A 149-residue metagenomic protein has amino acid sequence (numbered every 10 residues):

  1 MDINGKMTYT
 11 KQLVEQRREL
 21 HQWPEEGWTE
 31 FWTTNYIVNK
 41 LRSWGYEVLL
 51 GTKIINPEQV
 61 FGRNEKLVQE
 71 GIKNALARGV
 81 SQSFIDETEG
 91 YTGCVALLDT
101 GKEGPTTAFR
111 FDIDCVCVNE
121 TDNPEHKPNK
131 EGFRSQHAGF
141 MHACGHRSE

Functional and structural regions predicted by a protein language model:
I3-H142: Acidic/His- and Gly-rich active-site-bordering loop/insert found across diverse amide/peptide-bond hydrolases
C144, S148-E149: Active-site His/Glu-centered metal-binding helix of metallohydrolases
